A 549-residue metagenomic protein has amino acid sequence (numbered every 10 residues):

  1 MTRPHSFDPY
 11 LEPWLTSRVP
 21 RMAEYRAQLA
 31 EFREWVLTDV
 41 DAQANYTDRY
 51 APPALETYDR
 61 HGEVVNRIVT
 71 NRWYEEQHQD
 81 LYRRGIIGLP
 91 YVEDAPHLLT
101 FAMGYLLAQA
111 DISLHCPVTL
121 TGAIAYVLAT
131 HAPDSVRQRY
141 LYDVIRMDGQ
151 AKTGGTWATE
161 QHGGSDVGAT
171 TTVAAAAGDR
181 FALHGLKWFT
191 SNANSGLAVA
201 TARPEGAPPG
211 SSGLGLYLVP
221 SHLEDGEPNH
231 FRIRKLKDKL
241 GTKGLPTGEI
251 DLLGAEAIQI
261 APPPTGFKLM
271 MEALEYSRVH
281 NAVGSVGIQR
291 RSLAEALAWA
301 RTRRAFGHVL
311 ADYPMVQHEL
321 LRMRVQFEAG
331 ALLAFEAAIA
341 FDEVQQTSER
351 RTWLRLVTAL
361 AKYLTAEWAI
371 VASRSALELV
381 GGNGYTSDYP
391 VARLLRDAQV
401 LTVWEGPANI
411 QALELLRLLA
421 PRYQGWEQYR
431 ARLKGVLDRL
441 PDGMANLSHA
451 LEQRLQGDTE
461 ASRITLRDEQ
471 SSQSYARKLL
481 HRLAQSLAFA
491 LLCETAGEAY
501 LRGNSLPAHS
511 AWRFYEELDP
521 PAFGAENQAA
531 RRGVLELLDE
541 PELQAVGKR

Functional and structural regions predicted by a protein language model:
M1-E93, L543-R549: Extended, charge-enriched "interface" segments that sit outside catalytic cores
T2-L15, N383-N446, W512-R549: Glycine-rich phosphate/cofactor-binding loops in nucleotide/flavin-utilizing enzymes
D59-Q150, S191-A193, W404, Y500-G503: Internal helix-loop-helix
I112-T119, A282-S285, Q289, E367 (+3 more regions): Conserved phosphate/anionic-ligand binding catalytic regions in large, soluble enzymes, centered on
R180, H184-H230: A short core secondary-structure module
D225-H230, R234, K239, P246-S277 (+3 more regions): A glycine-rich, basic-preceded beta-loop-alpha segment at the flavin cofactor/substrate interface of flavin-utilizing
E328-K362, L377-E378, R463-S474, E494-Y500: C-terminal helix-coil-helix/basic helical segment that borders enzyme active sites and/or dimer interfaces and provides
R439-R549: C-terminal amphipathic alpha-helical interaction region
